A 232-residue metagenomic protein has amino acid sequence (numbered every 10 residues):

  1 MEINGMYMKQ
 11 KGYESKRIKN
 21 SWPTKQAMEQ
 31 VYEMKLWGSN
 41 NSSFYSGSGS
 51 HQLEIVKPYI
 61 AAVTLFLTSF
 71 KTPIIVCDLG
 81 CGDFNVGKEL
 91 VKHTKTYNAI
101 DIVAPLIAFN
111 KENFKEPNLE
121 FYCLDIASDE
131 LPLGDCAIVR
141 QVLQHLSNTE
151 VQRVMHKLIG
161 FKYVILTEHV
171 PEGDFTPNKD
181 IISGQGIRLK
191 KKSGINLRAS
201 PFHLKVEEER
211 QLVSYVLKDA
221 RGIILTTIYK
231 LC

Functional and structural regions predicted by a protein language model:
E2-G134, L146-C232: Class I (Rossmann-like) S-adenosyl-L-methionine-dependent methyltransferase catalytic domain, capturing the SAM-binding
I138: A conserved beta-strand element that flanks and buttresses the S-adenosyl-L-methionine
V142: Hydrophobic adenine-recognition pocket in adenosine-nucleotide-binding enzymes
